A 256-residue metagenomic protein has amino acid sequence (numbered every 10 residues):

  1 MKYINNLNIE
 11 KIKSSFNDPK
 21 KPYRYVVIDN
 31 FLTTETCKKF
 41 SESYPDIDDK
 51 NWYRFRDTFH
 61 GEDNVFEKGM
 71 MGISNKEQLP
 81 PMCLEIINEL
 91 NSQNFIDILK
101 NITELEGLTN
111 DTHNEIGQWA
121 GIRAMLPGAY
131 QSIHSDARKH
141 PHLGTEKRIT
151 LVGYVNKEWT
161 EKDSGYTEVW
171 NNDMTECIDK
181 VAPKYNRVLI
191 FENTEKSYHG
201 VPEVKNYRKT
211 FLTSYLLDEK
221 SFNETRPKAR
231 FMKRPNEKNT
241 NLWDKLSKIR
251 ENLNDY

Functional and structural regions predicted by a protein language model:
M1-K2, I9-E10: A eukaryotic "domain-start" boundary segment
Y3-I4, S15-I102: Non-heme Fe(II)/2-oxoglutarate
V27, N110-T112, G121, I190-F191 (+1 more regions): A structural signal for short, well-ordered beta-strand segments and their strand-loop junctions that often border
T33, C83, S92-I96, K100 (+6 more regions): A structural signal for well-ordered alpha-helical scaffolds and beta->alpha junctions
E35-T36, Y44-N51, N94, I102-G107 (+6 more regions): A generic secondary-structure signal for well-formed alpha-helical elements
N51, H60-I73, E104-T109, Q118-R123 (+5 more regions): A structural signal for the main folded, soluble domain(s) of proteins
Q78, I87-G144: Non-heme Fe(II) oxygenase catalytic core, chiefly the N-lobe of the double-stranded beta-helix
G128-A129, D136-I149, N156-Y256: Catalytic core of Fe(II)/2-oxoglutarate
